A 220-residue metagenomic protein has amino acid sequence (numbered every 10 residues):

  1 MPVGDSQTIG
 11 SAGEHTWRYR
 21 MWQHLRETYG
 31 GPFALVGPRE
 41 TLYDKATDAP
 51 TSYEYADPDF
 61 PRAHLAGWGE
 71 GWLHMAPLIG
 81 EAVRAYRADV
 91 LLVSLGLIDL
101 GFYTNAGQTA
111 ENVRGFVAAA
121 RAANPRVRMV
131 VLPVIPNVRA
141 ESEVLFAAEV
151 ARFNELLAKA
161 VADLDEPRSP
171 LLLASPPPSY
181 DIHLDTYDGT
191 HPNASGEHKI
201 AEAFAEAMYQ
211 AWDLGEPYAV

Functional and structural regions predicted by a protein language model:
V3, D185-V220: Histidine-centered active-site loop/cap adjacent to the catalytic His in serine esterases/O-acetyl transfer systems
V3-G4, V36, L132: Short hydrophobic segments within beta-strands
S6, G10, R20-T28, A82-A85 (+3 more regions): Structured segments of extracytoplasmic/periplasmic soluble domains in secreted or envelope-associated proteins
Q7-E111: Conserved SGNH/GDSL esterase-like catalytic core that processes O-acyl groups on lipids and polysaccharides
G13, W17, M75, I79 (+7 more regions): Stable alpha-helical elements in mature extracytoplasmic
T28-A34, Y86-L92, N124-V130, E166-L172 (+1 more regions): Loop/turn elements at helix/coil->beta-strand transitions in domains of secreted/extracellular proteins
S94-G101, V117-R152, S175-Y180: Active-site segments of SGNH/GDSL-like serine hydrolases that catalyze O-acetyl group transfer/hydrolysis on lipids
P136-S175, A194-H198: Substrate-gating cap/lid alpha-helix
